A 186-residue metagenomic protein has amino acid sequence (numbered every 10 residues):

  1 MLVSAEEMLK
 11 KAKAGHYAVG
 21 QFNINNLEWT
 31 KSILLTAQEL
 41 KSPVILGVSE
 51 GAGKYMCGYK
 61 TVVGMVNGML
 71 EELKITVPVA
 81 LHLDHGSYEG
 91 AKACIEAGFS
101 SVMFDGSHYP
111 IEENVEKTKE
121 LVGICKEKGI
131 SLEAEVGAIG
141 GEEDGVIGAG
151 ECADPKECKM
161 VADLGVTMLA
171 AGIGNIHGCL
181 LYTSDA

Functional and structural regions predicted by a protein language model:
M1-V19: N-terminal amphipathic alpha-helix/helix-capping segment at the start of soluble metabolic enzymes
L2, N25-N26: N-terminal basic/disordered segments at the start of proteins
K13-A18, S42-P43, L73-V77: Short, surface-exposed connector motifs at secondary-structure boundaries
I24, L81-S87: Glycine-rich beta-to-alpha transition loops that act as phosphate-gripper elements at the mouths of alpha/beta enzyme
L27-G47, V63-G68, E72, Y88-Y109 (+3 more regions): Alpha/beta enzyme core
Y55-C57, I111-K117: Short, charged, surface-exposed secondary-structure boundary motifs
Y182-A186: Conserved small/polar residues in nucleotide/adenosyl-binding loops
